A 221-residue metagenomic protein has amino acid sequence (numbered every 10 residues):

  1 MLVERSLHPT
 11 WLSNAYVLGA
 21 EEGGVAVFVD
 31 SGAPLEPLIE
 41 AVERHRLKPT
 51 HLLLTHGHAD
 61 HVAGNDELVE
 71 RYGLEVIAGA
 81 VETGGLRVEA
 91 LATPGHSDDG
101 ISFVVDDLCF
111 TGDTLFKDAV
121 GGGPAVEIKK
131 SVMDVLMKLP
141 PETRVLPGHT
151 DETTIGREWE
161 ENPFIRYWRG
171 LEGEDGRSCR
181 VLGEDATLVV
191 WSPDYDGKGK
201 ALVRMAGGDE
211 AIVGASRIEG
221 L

Functional and structural regions predicted by a protein language model:
M1-H45, S102-G112, D118: Conserved beta-strand hairpin/beta-sheet module of binuclear metal-dependent hydrolase folds, prominently
V17, V81-V104: Core dinuclear metal-dependent hydrolase active-site scaffold
G24-V27, P49-H51, L74, E142-R144: Short active-site oxyanion
A26, G85-R87, C109, V145: Hydrophobic "anchor" residues on beta-strands that sit immediately upstream of conserved functional sites
S31-P34, G57, G95-S97, D107-C109 (+4 more regions): Active-site metal-binding loops of divalent metal-dependent hydrolases
L35-G79: Active-site metal-binding motif and surrounding structural segment of the metallo-beta-lactamase
L52-V62, L91-D99, V145-E152: Histidine-centered catalytic micro-motifs
K130-R144, T150-L221: Accessory terminal helices/loops
